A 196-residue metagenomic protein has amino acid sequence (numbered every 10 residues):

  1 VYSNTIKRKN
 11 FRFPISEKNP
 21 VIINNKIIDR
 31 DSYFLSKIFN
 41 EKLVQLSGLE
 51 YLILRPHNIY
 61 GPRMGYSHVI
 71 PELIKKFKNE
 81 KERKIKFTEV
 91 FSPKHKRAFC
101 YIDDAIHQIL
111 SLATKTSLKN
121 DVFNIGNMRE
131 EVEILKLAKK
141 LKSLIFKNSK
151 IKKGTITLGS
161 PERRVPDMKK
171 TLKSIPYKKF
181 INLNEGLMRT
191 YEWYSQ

Functional and structural regions predicted by a protein language model:
V1-D31: Conserved Rossmann-fold NAD(P)-dependent oxidoreductase catalytic core, especially the SDR/UDP-sugar
Y2, Y60, R129-E131: Feature marks short, surface-exposed loop/turn motifs that line or immediately flank catalytic pockets and channel
N4-T5, P62-R63, S174: Residues that scaffold the ATP/ADP-binding catalytic core of kinase and kinase-like folds
R8-P14, K18, K42-S111, A138-L144: NAD(P)-dependent short-chain dehydrogenase/reductase
D31, R55, G65-H68, E133 (+1 more regions): Amphipathic alpha-helical recognition patches that constitute DNA-binding helices
S32, S36: Active-site helix of classical SDR
K37, E41, L187: Short, conserved alpha-helix that lines the donor NDP-sugar binding/gating region of sugar-transfer enzymes
N79-Q196: C-terminal substrate-binding subdomain of Rossmann-fold SDR/epimerase-dehydratase oxidoreductases
